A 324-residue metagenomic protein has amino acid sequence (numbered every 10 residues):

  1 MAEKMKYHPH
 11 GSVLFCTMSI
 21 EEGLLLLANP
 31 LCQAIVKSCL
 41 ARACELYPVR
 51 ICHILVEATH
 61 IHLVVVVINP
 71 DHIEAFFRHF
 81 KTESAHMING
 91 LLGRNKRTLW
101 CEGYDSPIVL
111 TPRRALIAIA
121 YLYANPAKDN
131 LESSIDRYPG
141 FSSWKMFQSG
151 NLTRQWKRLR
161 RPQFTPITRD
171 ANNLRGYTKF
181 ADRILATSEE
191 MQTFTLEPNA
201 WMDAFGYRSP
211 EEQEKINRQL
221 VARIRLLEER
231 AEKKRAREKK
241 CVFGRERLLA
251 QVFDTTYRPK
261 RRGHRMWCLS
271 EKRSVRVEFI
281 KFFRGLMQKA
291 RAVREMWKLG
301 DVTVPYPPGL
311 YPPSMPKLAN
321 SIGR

Functional and structural regions predicted by a protein language model:
M1-R324: Short catalytic/metal-binding and nucleic-acid-binding patches
